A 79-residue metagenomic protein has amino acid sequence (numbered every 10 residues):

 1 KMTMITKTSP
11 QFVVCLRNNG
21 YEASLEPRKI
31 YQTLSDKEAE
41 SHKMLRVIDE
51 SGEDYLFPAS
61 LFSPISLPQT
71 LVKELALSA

Functional and structural regions predicted by a protein language model:
K1-T3: Short, Lys/Arg-enriched N-terminal segments with co-localized hydrophobic residues within the first ~10-30 amino acids
K7-V13: Short structural boundary motif marking the start of a folded domain
V14-F57: Basic/aromatic-rich interaction segments and small domains that mediate binding to polyanionic partners
L56-A79: C-terminal structural segments of small proteins and small subunits
